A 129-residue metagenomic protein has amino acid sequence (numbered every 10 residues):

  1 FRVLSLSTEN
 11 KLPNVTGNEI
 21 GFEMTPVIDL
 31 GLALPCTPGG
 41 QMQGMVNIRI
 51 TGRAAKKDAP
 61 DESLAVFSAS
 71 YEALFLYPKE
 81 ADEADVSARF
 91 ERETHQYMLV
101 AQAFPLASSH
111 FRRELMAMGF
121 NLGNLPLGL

Functional and structural regions predicted by a protein language model:
F1-Q102, S109, R113, A117-L129: N-terminal intrinsically disordered, cationic/polar leader segments that include organellar targeting peptides
